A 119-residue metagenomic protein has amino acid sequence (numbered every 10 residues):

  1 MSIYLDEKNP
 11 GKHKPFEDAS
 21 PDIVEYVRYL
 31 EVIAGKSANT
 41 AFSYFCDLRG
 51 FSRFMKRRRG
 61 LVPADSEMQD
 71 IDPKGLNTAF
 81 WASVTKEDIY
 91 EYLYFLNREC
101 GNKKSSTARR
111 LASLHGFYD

Functional and structural regions predicted by a protein language model:
S2-H13, I23-N39, L48-D119: N-terminal core-binding DNA-recognition domain of tyrosine recombinases/integrases
